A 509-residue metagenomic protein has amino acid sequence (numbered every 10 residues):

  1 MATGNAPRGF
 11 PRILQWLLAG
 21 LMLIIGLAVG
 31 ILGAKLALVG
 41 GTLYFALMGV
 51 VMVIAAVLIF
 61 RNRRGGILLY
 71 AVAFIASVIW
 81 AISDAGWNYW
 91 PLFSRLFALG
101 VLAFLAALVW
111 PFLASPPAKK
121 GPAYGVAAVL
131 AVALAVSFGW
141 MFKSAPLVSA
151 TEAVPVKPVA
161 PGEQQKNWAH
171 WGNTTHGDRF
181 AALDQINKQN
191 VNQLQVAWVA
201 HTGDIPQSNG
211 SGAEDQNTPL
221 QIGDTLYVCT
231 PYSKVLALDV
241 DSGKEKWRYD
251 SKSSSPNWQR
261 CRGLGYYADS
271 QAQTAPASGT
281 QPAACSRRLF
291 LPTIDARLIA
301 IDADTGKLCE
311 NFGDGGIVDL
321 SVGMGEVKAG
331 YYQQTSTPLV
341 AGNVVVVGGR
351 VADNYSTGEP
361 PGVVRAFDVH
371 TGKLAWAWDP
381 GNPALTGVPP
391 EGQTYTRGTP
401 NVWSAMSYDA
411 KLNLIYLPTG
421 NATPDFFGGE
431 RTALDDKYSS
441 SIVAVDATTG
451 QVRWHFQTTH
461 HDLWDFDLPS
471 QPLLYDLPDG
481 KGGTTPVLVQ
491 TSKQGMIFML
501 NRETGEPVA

Functional and structural regions predicted by a protein language model:
M1-T151: Topology signature of small-to-medium multi-pass alpha-helical membrane proteins
G86-W87, L92, A107-L108, K244 (+5 more regions): A generic tandem-repeat structural signature
L147-V199, P380-L385: Blade/loop signatures of beta-propeller domains
W168-G172, G212-Y232, W258-R297, G330-T357 (+4 more regions): Repeat-blade elements of multi-bladed beta-propeller folds
T175-A181, D204-G210, L236, D425-F426: Short, solvent-exposed loop/turn elements at domain surfaces
R179-I186, A296-D302, E359, E430: Short aromatic-glycine motifs in intrinsically disordered, low-complexity regions
A181-V191, V196-Y227, S251-K252, A277-T280 (+1 more regions): Asp/Glu-centered strand-loop micro-motifs enriched in Gly/Pro and often flanked by an aromatic residue
N192-I205, V235-W258, Y267-Q273, L298-A329 (+4 more regions): Extracytoplasmic/lumenal domain signature
